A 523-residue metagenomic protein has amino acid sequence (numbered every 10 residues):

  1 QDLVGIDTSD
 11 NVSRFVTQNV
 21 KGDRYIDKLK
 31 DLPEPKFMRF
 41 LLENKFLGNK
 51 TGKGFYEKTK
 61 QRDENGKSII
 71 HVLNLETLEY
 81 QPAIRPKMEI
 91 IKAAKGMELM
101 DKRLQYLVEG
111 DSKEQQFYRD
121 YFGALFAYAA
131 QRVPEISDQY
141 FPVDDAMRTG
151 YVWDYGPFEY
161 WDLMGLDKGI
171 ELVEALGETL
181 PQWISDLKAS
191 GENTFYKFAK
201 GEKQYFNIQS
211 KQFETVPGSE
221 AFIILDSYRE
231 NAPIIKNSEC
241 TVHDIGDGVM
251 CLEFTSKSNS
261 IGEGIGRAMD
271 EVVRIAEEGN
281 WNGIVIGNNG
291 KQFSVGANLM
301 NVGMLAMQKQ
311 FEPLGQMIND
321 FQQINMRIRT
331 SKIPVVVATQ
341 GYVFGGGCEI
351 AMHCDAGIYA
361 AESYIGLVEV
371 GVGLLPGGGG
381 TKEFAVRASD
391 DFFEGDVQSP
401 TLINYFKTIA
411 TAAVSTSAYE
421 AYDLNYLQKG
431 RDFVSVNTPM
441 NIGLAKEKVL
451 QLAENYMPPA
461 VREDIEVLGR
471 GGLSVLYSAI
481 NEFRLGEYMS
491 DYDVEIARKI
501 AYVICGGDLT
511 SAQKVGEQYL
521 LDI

Functional and structural regions predicted by a protein language model:
Q1-K291, M300-I333, Q340-G346, M352-C354 (+3 more regions): N-terminal glycine-rich phosphate-binding loop for ADP-containing cofactors
